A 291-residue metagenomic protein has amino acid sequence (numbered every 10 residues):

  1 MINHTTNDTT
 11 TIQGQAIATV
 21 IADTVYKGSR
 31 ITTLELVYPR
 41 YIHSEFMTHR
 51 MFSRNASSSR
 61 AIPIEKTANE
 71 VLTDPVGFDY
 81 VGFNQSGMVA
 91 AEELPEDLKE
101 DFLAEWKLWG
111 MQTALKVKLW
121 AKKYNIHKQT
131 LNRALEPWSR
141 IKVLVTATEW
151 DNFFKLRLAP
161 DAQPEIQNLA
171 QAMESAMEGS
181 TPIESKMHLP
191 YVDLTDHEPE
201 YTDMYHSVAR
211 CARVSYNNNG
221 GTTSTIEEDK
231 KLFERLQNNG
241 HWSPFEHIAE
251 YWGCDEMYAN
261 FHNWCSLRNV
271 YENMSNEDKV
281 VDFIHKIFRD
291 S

Functional and structural regions predicted by a protein language model:
M1-S291: A conserved ligand/cofactor-binding region detector
